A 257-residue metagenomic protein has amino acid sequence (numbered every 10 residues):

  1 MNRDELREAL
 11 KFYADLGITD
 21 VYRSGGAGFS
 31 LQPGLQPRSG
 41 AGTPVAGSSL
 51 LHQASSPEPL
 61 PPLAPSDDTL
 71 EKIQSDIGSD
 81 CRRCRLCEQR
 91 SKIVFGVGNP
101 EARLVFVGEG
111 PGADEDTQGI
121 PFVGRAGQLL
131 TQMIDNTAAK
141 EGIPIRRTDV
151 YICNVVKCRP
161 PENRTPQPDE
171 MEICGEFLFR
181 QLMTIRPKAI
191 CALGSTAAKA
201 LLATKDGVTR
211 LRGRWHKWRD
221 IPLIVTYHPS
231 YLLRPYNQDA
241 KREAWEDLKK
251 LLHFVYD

Functional and structural regions predicted by a protein language model:
M1-D4: Short, small/acidic-rich helices and loops at N termini and domain boundaries of DNA replication/processing enzymes
F12, T19-G25, F29, G34-R38 (+1 more regions): A polyanion-binding, active-site-adjacent surface
